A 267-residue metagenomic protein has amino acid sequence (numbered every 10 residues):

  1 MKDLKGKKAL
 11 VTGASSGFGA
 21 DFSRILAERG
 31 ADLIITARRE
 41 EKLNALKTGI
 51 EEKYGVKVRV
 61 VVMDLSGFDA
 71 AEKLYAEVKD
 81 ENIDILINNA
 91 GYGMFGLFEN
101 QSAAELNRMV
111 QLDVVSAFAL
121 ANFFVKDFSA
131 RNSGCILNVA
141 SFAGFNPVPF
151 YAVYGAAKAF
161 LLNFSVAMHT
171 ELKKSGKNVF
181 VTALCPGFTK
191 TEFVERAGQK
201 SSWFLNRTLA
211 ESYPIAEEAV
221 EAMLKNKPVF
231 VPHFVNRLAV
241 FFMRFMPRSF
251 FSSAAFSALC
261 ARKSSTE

Functional and structural regions predicted by a protein language model:
K8, S15-S16: Conserved glycine-rich cofactor-binding loop
R29-A45: Conserved glycine-rich Rossmann-like NAD(P)H-binding loop of the short-chain dehydrogenase/reductase
E40-E41, V61-K73, A103: The beta1-alpha1 cofactor-binding region of Rossmann-like NAD(H)/NADP(H)-dependent oxidoreductases
L97-F98, E105-R108: Substrate-binding pocket helix/loop in short-chain dehydrogenase/reductase
A121, A157: Active-site helix of classical SDR
S141: Residue(s) in the substrate-gating loop at a strand-loop-helix junction that position the organic substrate next
E171-V235: SDR active-site lid
